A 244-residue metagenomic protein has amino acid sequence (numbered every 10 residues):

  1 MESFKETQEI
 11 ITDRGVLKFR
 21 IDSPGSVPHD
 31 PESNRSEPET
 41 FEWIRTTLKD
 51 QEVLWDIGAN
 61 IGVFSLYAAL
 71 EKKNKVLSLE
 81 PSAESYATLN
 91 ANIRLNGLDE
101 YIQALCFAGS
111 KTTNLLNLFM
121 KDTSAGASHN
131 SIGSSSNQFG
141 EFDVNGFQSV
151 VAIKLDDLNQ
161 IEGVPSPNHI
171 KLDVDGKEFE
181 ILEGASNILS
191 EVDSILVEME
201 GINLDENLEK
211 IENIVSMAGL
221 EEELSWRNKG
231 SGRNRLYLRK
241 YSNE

Functional and structural regions predicted by a protein language model:
M1-G97, Y101, F142-V144, I211-N213 (+1 more regions): S-adenosyl-L-methionine
R14-F41, L105, S110-I153, D157 (+1 more regions): Glycine-rich adenosyl-binding loop in Rossmann-like folds that engage adenosine-containing cofactors
V53, I57-S65, E84, V151-D205: Active-site segment flanking the S-adenosylmethionine/decSAM binding pocket in AdoMet-dependent transferases
A68, L89, I102, L116-L118 (+1 more regions): Hydrophobic packing residues within well-ordered alpha-helices of enzyme cores
L79, Q103-L105, K171-D175: Active-site-adjacent beta-strand anchor residues
E100-I102, S166-P167: Short acidic capping loops at alpha-helix termini that bridge into adjacent secondary structure
